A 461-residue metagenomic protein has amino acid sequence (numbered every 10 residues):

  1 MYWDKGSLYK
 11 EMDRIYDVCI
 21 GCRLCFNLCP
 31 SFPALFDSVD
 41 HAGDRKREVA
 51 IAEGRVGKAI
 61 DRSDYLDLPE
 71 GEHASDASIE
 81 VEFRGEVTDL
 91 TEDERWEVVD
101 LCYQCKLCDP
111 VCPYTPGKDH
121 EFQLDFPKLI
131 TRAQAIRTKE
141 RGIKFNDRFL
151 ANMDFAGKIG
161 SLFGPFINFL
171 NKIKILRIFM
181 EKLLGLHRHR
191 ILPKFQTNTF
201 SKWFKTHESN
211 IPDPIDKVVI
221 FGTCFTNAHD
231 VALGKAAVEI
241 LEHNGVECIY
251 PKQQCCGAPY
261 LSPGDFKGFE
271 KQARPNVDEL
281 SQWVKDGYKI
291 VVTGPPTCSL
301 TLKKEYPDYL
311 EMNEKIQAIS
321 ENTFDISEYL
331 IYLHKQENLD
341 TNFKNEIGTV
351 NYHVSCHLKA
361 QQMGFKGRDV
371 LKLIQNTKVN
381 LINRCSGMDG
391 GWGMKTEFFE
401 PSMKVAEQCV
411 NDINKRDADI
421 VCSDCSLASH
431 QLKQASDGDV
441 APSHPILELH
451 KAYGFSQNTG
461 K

Functional and structural regions predicted by a protein language model:
M1-V18, G460-K461: Generic start-of-chain signal for non-secretory N-termini
M1-Y2, N27-L101, T115-N146, D439-K451: Non-heme iron-sulfur electron-transfer modules
K5-S7, D89-L90, E247: Short helix-capping and inter-helix turn/linker motifs at the boundaries of alpha-helical repeat units
E11, T91, V218: Residue-level marker of regulatory loop/turn positions in helix-turn-helix DNA-binding domains and in histidine
E11-F32, E94-P116, A156-G160, A228 (+2 more regions): Cysteine-centered iron-sulfur cluster-binding motifs in ferredoxin-type domains/subunits of redox enzymes
L35-V39, P110-P116, E305-P307, S456: Short regulatory "switch" loops immediately downstream of catalytic or recognition motifs within protein catalytic
H120-K461: Iron-sulfur cluster-binding electron-transfer modules in prokaryotic oxidoreductases
